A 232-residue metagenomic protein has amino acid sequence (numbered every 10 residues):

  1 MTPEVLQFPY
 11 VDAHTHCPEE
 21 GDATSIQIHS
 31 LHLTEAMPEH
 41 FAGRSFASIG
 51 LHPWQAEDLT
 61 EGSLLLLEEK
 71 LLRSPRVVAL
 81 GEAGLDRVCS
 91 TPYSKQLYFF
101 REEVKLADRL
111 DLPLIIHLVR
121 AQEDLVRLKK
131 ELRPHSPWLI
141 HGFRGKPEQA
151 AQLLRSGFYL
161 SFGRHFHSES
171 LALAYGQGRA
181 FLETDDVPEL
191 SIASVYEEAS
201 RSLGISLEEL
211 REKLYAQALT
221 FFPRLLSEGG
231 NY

Functional and structural regions predicted by a protein language model:
M1-Y232: Mid-domain alpha/beta scaffold segments of enzyme catalytic cores
